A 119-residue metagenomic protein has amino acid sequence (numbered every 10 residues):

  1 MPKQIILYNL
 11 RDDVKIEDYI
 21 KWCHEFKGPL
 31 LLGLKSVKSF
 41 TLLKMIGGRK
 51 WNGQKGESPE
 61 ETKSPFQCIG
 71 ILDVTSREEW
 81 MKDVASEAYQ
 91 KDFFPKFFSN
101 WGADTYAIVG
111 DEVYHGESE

Functional and structural regions predicted by a protein language model:
M1-E119: Macromolecular interaction modules
